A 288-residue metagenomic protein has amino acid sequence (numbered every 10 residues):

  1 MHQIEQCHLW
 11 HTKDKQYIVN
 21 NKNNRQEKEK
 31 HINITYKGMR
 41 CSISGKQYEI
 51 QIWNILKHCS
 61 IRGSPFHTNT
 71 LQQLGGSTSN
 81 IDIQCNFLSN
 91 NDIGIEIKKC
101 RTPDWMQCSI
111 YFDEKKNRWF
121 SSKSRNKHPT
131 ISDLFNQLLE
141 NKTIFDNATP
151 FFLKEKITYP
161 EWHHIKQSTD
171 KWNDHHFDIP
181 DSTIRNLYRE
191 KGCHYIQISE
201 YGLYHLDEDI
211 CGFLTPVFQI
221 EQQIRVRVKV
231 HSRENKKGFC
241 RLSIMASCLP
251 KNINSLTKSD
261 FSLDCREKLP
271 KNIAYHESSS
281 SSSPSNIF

Functional and structural regions predicted by a protein language model:
Q3-I4, L9, V19, N23-E27 (+1 more regions): Compositionally biased low-complexity segments, especially N-terminal hydrophobic helices that form the hydrophobic
C7-W10, D14-K15, E29, Q197 (+1 more regions): Interfaces and regulatory segments of ATP-dependent nucleotide/adenylate/phosphodiester-chemistry enzymes
K13, R25-R40: A short, surface-exposed helix-loop junction/capping segment
K22, S44, V217, M245 (+2 more regions): Serine/proline-rich low-complexity intrinsically disordered segments, especially terminal tails, linkers
N23-Q26, Q47, N126-T130: Alpha-helix boundary/N-cap detector
T35-D113: Catalytic centers of nucleases
T35-I43, E96-T215, Q219-R225, S232-C240 (+3 more regions): Catalytic cores of nucleic-acid endonucleases
D264-S280, P284-F288: Charge-dense, extended regions
